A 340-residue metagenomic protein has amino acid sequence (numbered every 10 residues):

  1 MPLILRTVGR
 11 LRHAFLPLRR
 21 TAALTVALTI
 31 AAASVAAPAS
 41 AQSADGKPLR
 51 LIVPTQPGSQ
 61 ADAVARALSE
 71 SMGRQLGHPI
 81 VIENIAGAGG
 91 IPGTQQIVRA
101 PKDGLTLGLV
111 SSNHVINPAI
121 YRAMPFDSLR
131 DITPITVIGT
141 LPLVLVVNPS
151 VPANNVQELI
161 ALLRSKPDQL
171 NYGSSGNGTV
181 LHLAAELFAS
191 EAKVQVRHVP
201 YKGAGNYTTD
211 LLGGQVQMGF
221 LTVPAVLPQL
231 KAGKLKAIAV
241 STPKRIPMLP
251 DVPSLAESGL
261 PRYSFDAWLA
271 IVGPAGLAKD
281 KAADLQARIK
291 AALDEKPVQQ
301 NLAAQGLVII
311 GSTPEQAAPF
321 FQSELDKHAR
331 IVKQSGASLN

Functional and structural regions predicted by a protein language model:
M1-P17: N-terminal secretory signal peptides that target proteins for export/translocation
A23-S34: Bacterial N-terminal signal peptides
V35-A41: Sec/Tat signal peptide C-region and signal peptidase I cleavage site
A41-R130, Q169-N171, K193-M218, G311 (+2 more regions): N-terminal (or domain-start) structured segment
G46-P48, E191, K231, K279-N340: An extracytoplasmic/periplasmic, membrane-proximal ligand-sensing/linker region
R99-L105, A119-N206, L255, W268-N301: Hinge/capping helix and adjacent helix->loop/strand transition within the periplasmic-binding protein
L109-H114, S174, A204, L221-V226 (+3 more regions): Beta->alpha turn/N-cap motifs
H114-A123, L187-E191, M218-V252: A ligand-binding cleft/hinge motif common to bilobed small-molecule-binding domains
